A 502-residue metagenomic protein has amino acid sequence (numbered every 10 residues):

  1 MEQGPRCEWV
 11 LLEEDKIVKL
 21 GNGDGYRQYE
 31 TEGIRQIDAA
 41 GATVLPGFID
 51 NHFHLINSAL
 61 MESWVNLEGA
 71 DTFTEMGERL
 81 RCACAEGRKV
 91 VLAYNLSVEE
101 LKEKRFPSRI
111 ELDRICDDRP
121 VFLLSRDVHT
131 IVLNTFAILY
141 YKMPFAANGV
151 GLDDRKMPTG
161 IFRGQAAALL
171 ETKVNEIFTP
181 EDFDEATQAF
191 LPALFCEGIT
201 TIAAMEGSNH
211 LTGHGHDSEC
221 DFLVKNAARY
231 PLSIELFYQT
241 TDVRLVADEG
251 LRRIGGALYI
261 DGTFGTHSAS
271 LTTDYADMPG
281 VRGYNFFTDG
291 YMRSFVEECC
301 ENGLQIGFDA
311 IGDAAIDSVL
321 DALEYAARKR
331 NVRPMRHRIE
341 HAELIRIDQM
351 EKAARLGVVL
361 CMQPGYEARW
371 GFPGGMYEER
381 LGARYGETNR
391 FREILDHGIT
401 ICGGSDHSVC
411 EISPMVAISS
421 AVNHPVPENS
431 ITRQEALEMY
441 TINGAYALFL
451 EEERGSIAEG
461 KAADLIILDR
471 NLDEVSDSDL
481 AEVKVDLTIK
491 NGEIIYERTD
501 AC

Functional and structural regions predicted by a protein language model:
M1-Y29, R81-G87, P180-C196, T200-T201 (+2 more regions): Active-site microenvironment of metallo-dependent hydrolases
E2-Y230, L236-R244, G265-E298, N302-I311 (+6 more regions): Divalent metal-binding segments
H54, R252-S268, V358-A368: Non-cysteine beta-strand/loop elements that form the S-adenosyl-L-methionine
Y94, L124, Q363, I466-D469 (+1 more regions): Residue-level recognition of conserved beta-strand edge/terminus positions
D117-D118, P279-G280, E351-G374, A501-C502: Extended low-complexity acidic/polar segments
L223-I254, R336-E343, I347, E378-I399: Phosphate/diphosphate-binding loops
E297-G307, A314-I316, L320-H337, H341-A342 (+3 more regions): His/Asp/Glu-enriched, well-ordered alpha-helical/loop segment that forms or immediately abuts the divalent-metal
